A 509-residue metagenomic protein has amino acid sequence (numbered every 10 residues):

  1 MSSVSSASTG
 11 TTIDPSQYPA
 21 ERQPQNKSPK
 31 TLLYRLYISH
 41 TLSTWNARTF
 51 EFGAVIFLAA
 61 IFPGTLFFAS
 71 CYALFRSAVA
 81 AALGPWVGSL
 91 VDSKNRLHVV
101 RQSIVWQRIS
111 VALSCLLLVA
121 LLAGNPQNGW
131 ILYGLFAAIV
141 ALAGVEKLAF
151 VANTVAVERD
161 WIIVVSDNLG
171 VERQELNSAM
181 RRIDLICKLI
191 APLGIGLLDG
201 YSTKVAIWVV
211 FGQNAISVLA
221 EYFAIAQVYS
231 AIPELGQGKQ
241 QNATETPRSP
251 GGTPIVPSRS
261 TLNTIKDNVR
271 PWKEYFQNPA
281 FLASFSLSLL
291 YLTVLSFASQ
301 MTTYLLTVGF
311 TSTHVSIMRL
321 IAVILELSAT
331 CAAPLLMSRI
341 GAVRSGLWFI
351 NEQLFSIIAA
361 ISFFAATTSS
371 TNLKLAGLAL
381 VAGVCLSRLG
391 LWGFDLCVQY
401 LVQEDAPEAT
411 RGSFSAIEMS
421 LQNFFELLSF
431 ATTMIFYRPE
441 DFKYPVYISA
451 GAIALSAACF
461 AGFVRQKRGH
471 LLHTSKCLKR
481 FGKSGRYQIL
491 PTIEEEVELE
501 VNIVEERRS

Functional and structural regions predicted by a protein language model:
S5-L33, Q227-L287, L292, T307 (+1 more regions): Juxtamembrane intracellular "pre-TM" segments in multi-pass secondary transporters
I13-A81, E274-V323: Helix-loop boundary and gating motifs at the non-cytosolic
R35-F52, Y72-V91, N95-Q107, G134-D199 (+8 more regions): Substrate-agnostic recognition of the 12-TM MFS/MFS-like secondary transporter fold
R35-L36, L122-Q127, I131-V140, L282-A283 (+2 more regions): Short hydrophobic/alpha-helical segments at membrane-entry points of transmembrane helices in Major Facilitator
V55-I61, C115-G124, K188-Q213, P334-I340 (+2 more regions): Transmembrane alpha-helix termini and helix-breaking/packing motifs in multi-pass membrane transporters
P63-T65, N95-V99, S202-T203, F310-T311 (+3 more regions): A helix-boundary/kink motif common to multi-pass secondary transporters, especially Major Facilitator Superfamily
V105-L132, N351-N372: C-terminal ends and interior cores of transmembrane alpha-helices in multi-pass membrane transporters/permeases
L117-L118, N214-Y229, A360-F364, Y447-P491: Multi-pass alpha-helical transporter architecture, strongest for 12-TM Major Facilitator/SLC carriers used
